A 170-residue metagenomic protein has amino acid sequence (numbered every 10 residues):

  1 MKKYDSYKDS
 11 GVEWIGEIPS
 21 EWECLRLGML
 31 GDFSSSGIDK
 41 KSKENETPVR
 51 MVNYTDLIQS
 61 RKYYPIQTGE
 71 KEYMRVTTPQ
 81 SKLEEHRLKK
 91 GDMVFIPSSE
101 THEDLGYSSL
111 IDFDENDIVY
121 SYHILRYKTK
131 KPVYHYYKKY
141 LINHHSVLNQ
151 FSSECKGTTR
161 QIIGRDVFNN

Functional and structural regions predicted by a protein language model:
M1-S6: Intrinsic disorder at enzyme termini
Y7-S10, N116-L125, V133-Y136, C155-N170: A short glycine-rich beta-alpha junction/loop motif
K8-I38: Non-catalytic DNA-recognition/assembly elements of restriction-modification systems
E13-E17, V76-P79, L125-T129, N170: Short, well-ordered beta-strand elements within core beta-sheets of diverse protein domains
L25, T55, Y122, H145 (+1 more regions): Structural detector for helix-capping/boundary residues
G31, K40-P79, F113, R126: DNA target-recognition patches
I58-E72, M93-Y120, Y136-Y140, N149-E154: Short, ligand-facing micro-motifs at secondary-structure edges
